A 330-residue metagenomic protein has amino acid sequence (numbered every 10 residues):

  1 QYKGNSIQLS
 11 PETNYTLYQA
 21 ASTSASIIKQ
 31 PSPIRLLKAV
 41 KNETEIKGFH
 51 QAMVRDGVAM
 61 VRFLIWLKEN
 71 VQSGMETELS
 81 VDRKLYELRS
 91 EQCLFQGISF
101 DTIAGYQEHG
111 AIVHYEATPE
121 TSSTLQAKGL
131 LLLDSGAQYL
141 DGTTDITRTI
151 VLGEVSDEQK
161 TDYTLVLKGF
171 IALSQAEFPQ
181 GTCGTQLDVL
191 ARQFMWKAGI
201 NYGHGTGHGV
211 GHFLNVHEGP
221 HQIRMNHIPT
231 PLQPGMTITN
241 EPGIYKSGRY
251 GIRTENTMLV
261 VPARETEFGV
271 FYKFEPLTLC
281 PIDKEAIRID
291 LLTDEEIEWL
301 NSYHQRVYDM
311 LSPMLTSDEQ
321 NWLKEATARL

Functional and structural regions predicted by a protein language model:
Q1-L330: Active-site neighborhoods and metal-handling regions in enzymes and metal-associated proteins
